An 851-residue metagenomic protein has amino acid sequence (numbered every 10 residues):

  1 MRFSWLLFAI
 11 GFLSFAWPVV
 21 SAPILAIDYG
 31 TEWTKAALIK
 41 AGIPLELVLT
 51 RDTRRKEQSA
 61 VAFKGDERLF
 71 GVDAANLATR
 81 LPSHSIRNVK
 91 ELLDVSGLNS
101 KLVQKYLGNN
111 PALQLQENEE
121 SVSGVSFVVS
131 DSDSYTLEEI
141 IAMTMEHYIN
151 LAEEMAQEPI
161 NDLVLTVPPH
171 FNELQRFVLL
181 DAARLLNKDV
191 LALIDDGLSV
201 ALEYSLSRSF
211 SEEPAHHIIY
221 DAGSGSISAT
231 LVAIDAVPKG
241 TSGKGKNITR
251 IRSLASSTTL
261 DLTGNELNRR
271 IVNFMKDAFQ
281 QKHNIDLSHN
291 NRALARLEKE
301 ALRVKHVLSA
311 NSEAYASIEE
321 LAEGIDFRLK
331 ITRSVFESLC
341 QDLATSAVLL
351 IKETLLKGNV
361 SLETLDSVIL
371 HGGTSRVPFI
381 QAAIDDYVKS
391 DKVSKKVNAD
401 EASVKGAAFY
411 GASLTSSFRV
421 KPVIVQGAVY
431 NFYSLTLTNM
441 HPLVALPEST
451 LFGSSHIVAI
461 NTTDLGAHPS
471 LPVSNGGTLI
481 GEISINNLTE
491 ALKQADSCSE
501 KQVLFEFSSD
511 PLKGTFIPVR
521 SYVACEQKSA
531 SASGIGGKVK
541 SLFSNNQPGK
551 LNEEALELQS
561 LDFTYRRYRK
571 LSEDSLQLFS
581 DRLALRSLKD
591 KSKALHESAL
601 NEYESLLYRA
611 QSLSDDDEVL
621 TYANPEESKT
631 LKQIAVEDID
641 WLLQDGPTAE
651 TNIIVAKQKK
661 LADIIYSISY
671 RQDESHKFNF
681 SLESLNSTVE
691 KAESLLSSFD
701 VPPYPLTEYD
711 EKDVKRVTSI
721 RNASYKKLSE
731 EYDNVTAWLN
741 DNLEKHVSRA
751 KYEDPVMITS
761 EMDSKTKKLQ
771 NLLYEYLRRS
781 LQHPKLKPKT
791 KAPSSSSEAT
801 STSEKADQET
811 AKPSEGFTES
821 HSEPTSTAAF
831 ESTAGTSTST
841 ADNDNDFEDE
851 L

Functional and structural regions predicted by a protein language model:
R2, A9-I24: N-terminal signal peptide
F8-A9, F15, D94, V200: Generic detector of low-complexity/intrinsically disordered segments and short hydrophobic N-terminal stretches
A22-Q104, S134, E153-L851: Oxyanion-binding/catalytic loops of NTP- or PPi-dependent enzymes
F70, V122-V129, P518: Generic recognition of long tandem-repeat/solenoid scaffolds
Y106-F127, A310-E320: Reverse-transcriptase-like RNA-dependent polymerase core
A142: Membrane-embedded glycan transfer/ligation machinery that uses polyprenyl lipid-linked sugar donors/oligosaccharides
M145-I149: Generic structural signal for well-ordered alpha-helices, preferentially at hydrophobic/aromatic core positions
